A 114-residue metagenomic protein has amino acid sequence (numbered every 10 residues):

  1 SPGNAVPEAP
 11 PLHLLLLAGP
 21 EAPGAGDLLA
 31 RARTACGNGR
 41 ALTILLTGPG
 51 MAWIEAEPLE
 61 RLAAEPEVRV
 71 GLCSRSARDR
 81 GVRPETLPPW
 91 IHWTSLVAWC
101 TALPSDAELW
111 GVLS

Functional and structural regions predicted by a protein language model:
A5-P11, T34-N38, L103-P104: Glycine-rich phosphate/diphosphate-binding loops that line cofactor/substrate pockets in enzymes
E8-G26, T47-W53: Short, glycine-rich nucleotide/cofactor-binding loops
P11, R40-T43, R69: Residues at the starts of beta-strands that form the adenosine-phosphate
L16-L17, L46, S74, G111-S114: Short beta-strand segments
A22-G39: Histidine-anchored nucleotide/phosphate-binding helix
I44-L45, G50-L62: N-terminal beta-loop-helix "entrance" segment that forms/cooperates in small-molecule cofactor or anionic ligand
P58-T86: A glycine-rich helix N-cap at a beta->alpha junction
T86-V112: C-terminal structural segments of small proteins and small subunits
